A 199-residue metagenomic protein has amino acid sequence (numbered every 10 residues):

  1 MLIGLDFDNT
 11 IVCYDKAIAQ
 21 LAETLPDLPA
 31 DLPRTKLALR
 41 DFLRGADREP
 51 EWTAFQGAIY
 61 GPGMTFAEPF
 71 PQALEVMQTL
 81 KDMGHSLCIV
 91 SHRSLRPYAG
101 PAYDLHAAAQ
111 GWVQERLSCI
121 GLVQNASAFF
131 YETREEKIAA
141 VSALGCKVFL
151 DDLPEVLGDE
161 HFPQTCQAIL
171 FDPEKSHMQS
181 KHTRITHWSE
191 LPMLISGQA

Functional and structural regions predicted by a protein language model:
M1-E51: Active-site neighborhood of HAD-like aspartate-dependent phosphohydrolases
V12-D15, Q20, I89, R96-G100 (+3 more regions): Short catalytic/ligand-binding loop motif for oxyanion handling, primarily in non-cytosolic enzymes, centered on
P29, L39-Q78: Metal-dependent phosphoesterase signature
F55, I89-S94, D172-P173: Short loop/turn segments at strand-loop or loop-helix junctions that form parts of catalytic or ligand-binding pockets
M64, A73-A109, Y131: Substrate-recognition element of Asp-dependent hydrolases with the DxDx(T/V) motif
S86-C88, S127-F129, V148, Q167-I169: A structural signal for isolated positions on well-ordered beta-strands in alpha/beta enzyme cores
S94-K147: Substrate-recognition "cap/lid" segment bordering the active-site pocket of phosphatases
S142-A143, L153-A199: Asp-based, Mg2+/Mn2+-dependent phosphohydrolase catalytic module
